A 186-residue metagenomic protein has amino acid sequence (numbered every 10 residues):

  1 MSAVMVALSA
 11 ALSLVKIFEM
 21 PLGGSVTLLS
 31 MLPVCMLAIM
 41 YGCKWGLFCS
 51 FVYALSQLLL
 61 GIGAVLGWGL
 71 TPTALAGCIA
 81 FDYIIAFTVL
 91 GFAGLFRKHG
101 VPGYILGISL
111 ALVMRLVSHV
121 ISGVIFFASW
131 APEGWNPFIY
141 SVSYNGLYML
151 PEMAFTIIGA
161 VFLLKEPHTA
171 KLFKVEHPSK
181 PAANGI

Functional and structural regions predicted by a protein language model:
M1-I186: Loop-helix junctions at membrane interfaces
